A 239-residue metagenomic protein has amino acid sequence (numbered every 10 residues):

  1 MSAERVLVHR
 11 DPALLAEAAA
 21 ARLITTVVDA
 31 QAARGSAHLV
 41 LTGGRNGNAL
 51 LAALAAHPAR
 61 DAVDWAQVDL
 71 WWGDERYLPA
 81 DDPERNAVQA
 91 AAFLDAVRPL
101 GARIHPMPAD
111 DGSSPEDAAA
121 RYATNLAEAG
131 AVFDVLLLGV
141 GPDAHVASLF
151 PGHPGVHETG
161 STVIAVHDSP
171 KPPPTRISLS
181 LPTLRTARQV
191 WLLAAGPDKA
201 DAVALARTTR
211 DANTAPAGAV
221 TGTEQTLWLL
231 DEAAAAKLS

Functional and structural regions predicted by a protein language model:
M1-L39: N-terminal glycine-/serine-/threonine-rich phosphate-binding loop
S2-A3, V63-L137: Ligand-binding beta-strand-loop-alpha-helix segment within the catalytic cores of soluble metabolic enzymes
A37-L50, N125-H153: A glycine-rich beta-strand to alpha-helix segment that forms a phosphate/ribose-binding loop at ligand/cofactor sites
V40-G44, W72, M107-P108, L136-V140 (+1 more regions): Short beta-strand segments
A53-V63, V88-A91, P151-G160, T208: A glycine- and small-aliphatic-rich helix-loop capping segment at beta-alpha/alpha-beta transitions that lines
E116-D117, A147-G152, A202-A206: A short secondary-structure junction signal
V135-L138, P142-P182: Class I SAM-dependent methyltransferase SAM-binding "motif I" and its flanking Rossmann-like core
L184-S239: C-terminal functional extensions of proteins
